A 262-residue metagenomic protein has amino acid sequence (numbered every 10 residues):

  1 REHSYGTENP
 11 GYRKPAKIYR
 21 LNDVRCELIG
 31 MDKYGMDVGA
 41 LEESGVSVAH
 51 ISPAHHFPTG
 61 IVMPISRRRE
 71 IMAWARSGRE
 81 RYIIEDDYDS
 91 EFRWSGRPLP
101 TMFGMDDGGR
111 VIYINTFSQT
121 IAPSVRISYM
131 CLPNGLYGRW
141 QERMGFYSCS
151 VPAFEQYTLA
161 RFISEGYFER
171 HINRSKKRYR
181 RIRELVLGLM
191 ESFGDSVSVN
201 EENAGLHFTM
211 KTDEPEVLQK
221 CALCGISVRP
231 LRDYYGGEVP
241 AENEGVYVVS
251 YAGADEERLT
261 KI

Functional and structural regions predicted by a protein language model:
R1-R79, E91, R97-M105, Y179 (+1 more regions): Conserved core of the PLP fold type I
G11, K176-L187, V197-K211, A222: Conserved glycine-rich beta-strand-loop-beta hairpin in the small C-terminal domain of fold type I
D87-D89: Conserved Walker B
I112-S192, V199-N200: PLP-dependent aminotransferase class I/II
C131, T209-K211, S250-A252: Short hydrophobic/aromatic beta-strand micro-patches that form the beta-sheet surface supporting nucleotide- or nucleic
D213-K220, E256-K261: Short, conserved charged micro-motifs
E238-I262: PLP-dependent enzyme catalytic core of the Aspartate aminotransferase-like
